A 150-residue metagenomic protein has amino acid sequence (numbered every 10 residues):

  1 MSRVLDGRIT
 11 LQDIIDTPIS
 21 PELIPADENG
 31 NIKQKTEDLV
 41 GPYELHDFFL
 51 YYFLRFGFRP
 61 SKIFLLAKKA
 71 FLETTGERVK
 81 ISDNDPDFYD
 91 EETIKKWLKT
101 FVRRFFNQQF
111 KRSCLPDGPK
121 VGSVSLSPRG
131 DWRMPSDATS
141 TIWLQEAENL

Functional and structural regions predicted by a protein language model:
M1-L150: ATP/NTP-dependent adenylation/nucleotidyl-transfer catalytic domains that generate, transfer, or process NMP-activated
